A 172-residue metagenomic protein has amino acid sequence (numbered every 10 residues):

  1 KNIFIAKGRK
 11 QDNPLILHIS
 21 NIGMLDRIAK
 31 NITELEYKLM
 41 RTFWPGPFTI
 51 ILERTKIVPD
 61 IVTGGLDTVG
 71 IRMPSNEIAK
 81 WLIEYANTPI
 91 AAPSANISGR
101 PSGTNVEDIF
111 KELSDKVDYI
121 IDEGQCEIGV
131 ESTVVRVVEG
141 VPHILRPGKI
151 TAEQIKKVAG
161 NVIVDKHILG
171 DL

Functional and structural regions predicted by a protein language model:
K1-L172: Active-site-adjacent structural elements in enzyme catalytic cores
